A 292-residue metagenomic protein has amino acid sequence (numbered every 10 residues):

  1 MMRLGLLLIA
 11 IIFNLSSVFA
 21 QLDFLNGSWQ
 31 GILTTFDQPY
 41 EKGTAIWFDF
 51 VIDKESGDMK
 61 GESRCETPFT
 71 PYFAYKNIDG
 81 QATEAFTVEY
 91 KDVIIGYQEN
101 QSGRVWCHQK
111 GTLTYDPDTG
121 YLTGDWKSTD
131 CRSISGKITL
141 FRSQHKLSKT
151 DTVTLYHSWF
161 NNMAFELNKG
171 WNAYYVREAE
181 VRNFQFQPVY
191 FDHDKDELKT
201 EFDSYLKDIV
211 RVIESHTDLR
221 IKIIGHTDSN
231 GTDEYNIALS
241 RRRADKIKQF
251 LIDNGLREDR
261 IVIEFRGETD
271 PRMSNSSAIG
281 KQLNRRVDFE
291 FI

Functional and structural regions predicted by a protein language model:
M1-W29: Bacterial Sec-dependent N-terminal signal peptides
D23-V51, D58-E62, P68-T70, N77-W171: Beta-sheet ligand-binding and adhesion/scaffold domains
G27, G31, S204-K207, R211 (+5 more regions): Solvent-exposed, polar/charged alpha-helical surfaces in well-ordered, non-transmembrane soluble domains, broadly
I32-F36, R64-E66, V189-D196, H226-D228 (+2 more regions): Short strand-loop junctions, especially beta-strand C-caps/beta-turns that link beta-sheets to coils or alpha-helices
L122, V189, L219-I221, I261 (+1 more regions): Conserved beta-strand core positions
C131-R220: Periplasmic peptidoglycan-binding/tethering modules of Gram-negative envelope proteins
K199, I224-I292: Periplasmic OmpA-like peptidoglycan-binding domain that tethers envelope proteins to the cell wall
